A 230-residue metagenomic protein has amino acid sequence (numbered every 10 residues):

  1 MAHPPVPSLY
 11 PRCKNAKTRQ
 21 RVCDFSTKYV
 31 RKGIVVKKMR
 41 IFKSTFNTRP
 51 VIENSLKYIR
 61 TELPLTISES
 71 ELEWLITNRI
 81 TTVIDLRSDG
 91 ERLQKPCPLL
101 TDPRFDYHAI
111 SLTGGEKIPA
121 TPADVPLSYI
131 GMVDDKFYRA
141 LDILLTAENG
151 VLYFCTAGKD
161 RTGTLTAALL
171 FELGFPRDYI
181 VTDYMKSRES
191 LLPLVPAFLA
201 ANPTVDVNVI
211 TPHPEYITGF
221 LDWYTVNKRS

Functional and structural regions predicted by a protein language model:
K28-L152, L165-S230: Cys-dependent protein tyrosine phosphatase-like superfamily
A157, R161-T162: Ser/Thr-glycine-rich phosphate-binding loops at phosphate-binding pockets of nucleotides, nucleotide cofactors
